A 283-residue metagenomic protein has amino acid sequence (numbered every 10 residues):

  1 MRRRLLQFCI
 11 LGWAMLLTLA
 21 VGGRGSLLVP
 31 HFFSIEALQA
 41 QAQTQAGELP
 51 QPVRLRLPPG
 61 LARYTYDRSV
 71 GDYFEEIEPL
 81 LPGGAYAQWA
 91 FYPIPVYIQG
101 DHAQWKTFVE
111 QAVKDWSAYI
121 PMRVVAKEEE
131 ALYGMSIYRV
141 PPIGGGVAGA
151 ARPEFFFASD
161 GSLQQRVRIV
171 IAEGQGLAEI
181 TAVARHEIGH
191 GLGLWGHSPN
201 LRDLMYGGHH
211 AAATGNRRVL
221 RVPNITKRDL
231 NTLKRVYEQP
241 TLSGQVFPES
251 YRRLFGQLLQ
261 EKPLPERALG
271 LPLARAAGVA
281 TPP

Functional and structural regions predicted by a protein language model:
M1-W13: N-terminal Sec-pathway targeting helices
R4-L6, P82, I98, F108-V109 (+1 more regions): Intrinsically disordered, low-complexity regions enriched in Ser/Pro/Gly/Gln/His and often acidic
W13, L17-Q104, L242-F247, G256-P282: Disordered inhibitory propeptide/activation segment of secreted metzincin zinc metalloprotease zymogens, centered on
T18, G22-P30, F157-S159, L163-E179 (+1 more regions): Metalloprotease/metallohydrolase-associated module, dominated by Zn2+-dependent proteases
P30-Y66, A103-W105, V109-W116, P121 (+4 more regions): Unusually extended, aromatic-enriched hydrophobic runs near protein termini
V96, M135-I137, M205: Generic preference for hydrophobic
Q104-P199, H209-A212: Metzincin-family zinc-dependent endopeptidase catalytic domain
